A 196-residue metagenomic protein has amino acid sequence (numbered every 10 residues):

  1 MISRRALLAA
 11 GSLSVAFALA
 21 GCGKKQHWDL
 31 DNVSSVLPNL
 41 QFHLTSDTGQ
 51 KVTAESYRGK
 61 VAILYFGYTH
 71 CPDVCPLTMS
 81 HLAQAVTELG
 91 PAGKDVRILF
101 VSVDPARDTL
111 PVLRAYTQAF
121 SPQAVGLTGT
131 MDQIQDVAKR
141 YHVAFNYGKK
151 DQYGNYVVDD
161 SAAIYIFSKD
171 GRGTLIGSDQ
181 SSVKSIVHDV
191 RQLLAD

Functional and structural regions predicted by a protein language model:
S3-L8: N-terminal export leaders
L19-G21: C-terminal motif of bacterial Sec signal peptides marking the signal peptidase cleavage site
G23-K25: Bacterial signal peptide processing site
H43-A62: A short beta-strand-turn-helix
S56-V74: Short active-site neighborhood of thiol/selenol oxidoreductases, capturing the structured segment around
M79-F100: Conserved helix-turn-beta segment immediately C-terminal to the redox Cys motif in thioredoxin-like folds
R114-S161: Short, internal strand/loop/helix patches that form the active-site neighborhood or redox-interaction surface
Q152-D196: Thiol-/selenol-based redox modules, centered on thioredoxin-like and closely related oxidoreductase domains
